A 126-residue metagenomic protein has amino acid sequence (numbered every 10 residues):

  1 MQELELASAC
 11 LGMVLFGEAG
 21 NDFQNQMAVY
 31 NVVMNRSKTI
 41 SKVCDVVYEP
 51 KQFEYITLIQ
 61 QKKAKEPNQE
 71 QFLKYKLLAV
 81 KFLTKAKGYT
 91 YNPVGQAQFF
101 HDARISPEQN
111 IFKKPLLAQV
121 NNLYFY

Functional and structural regions predicted by a protein language model:
Q2-Y126: Bacterial extracytoplasmic/cell-wall-associated proteins, especially those involved in peptidoglycan
